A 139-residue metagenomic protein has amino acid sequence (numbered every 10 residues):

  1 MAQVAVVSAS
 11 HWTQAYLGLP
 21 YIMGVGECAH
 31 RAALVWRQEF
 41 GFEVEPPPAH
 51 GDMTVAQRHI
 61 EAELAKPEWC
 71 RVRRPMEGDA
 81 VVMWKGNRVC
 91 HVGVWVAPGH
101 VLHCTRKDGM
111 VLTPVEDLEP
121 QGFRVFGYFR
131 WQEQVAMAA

Functional and structural regions predicted by a protein language model:
M1-L17, V115-A139: Non-catalytic ligand/cofactor/substrate-binding and regulatory segments of enzyme domains
Y16, E39, H91: Short glycine/serine/threonine-biased micro-segments
L19-P20, K66: Conserved short-loop catalytic and cofactor-binding motifs
P20-F40: Active-site nucleophilic cysteine motif
V35-F40, V55-E63, E116, V125-W131: Short amphipathic alpha-helical patches
F42-E43, P47: A structural boundary/capping signal
P48-M110, E116: ...with weaker cross-activation on analogous glycine-rich loops/strands in unrelated enzymes
